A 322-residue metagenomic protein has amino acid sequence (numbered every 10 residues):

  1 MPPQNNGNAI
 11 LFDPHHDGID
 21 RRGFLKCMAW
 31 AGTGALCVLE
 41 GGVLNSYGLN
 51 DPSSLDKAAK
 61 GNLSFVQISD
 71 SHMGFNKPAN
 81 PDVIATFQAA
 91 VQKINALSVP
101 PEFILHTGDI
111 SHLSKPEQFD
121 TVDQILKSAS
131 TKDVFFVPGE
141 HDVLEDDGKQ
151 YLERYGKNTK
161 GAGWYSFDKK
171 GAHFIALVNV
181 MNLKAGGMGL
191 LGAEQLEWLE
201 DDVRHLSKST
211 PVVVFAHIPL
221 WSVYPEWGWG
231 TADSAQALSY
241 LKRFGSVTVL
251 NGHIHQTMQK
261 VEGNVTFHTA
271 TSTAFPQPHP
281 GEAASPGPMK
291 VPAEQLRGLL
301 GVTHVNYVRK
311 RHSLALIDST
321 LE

Functional and structural regions predicted by a protein language model:
M1-D20: N-terminal secretory signal peptides
G18, L39-P78: C-terminal segment of N-terminal export signals and the immediately downstream linker at the start of the mature
D20-G41: N-terminal export leaders
D51-S53, K57, K115-P211, D233-T248 (+1 more regions): Extended active-site neighborhood of metal-dependent phosphoesterases/phosphodiesterases
I68-S69, I104-G108, F135-E140, F215-A216 (+2 more regions): Active-site neighborhood of phospho(di)ester-bond hydrolases with catalytic His/Asp-centered motifs
F75-K77, I110-S111, V180-L191, W221-E226: Surface-exposed cleft-lining segments at the edges of enzyme active sites
S207-V223: Short acidic, glycine-rich surface-loop motifs adjacent to enzyme active sites
